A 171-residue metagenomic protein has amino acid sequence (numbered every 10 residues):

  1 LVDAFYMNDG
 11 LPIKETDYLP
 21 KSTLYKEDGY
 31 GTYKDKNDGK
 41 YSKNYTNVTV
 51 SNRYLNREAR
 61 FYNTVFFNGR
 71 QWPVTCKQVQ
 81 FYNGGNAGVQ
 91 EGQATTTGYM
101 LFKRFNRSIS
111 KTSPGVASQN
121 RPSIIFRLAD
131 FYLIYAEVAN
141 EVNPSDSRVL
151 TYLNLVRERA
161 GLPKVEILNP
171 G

Functional and structural regions predicted by a protein language model:
L1-G171: Acidic/polar-rich alpha-helix caps and helix-coil junctions
